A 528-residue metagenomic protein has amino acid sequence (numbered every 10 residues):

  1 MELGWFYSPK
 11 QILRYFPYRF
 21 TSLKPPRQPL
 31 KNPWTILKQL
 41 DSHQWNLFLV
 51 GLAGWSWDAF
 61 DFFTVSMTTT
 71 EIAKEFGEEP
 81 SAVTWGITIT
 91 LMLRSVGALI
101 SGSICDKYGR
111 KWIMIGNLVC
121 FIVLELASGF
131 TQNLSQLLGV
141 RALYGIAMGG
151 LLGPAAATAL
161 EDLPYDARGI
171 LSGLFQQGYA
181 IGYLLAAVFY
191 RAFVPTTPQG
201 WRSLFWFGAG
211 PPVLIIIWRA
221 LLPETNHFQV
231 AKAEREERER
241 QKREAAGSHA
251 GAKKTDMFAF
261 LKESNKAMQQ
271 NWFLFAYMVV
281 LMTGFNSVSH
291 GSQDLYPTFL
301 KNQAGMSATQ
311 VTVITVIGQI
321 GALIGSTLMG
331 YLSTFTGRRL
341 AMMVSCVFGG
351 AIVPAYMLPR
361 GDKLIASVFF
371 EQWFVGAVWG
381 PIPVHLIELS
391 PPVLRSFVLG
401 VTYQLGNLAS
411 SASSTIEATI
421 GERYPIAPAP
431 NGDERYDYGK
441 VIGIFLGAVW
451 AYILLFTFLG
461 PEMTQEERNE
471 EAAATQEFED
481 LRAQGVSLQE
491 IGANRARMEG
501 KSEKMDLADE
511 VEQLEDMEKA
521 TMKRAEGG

Functional and structural regions predicted by a protein language model:
M1-T70, K74: Cytosolic juxtamembrane N-terminal segment immediately preceding the first transmembrane helix of multi-pass
V65-S66, Q269-S326, S410-S414: Extracytoplasmic gate region of multi-pass secondary transporters
G77, G109, F130-Q136, P164 (+3 more regions): Helix-breaking motifs and short loop linkers at transmembrane-helix boundaries and internal kinks in secondary membrane
V96-L134, S333-T336: Conserved MFS/SLC helix-loop-helix module at the cytosolic interface between two early adjacent transmembrane helices
V119-Q132, R191, V347-R360: C-terminal ends and interior cores of transmembrane alpha-helices in multi-pass membrane transporters/permeases
A167-I170, F175, V194-M268, V398 (+1 more regions): Central mid-sequence intracellular linker of multi-pass
A167-P195, G210-P212, G400-S414: Glycine-rich segments within core transmembrane alpha-helices of 12-TM secondary carriers
S333-H385: C-terminal transmembrane helical hairpin of 12-TM major facilitator-type secondary transporters
